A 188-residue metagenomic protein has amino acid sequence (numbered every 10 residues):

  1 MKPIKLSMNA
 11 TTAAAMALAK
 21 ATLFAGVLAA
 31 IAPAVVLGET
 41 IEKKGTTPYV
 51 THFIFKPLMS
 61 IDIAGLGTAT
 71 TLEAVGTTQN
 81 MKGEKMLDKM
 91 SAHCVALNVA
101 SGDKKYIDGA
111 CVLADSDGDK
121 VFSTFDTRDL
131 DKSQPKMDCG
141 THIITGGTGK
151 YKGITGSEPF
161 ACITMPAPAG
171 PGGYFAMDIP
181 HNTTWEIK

Functional and structural regions predicted by a protein language model:
M1-A17: N-terminal secretory signal peptides that target proteins for export/translocation
L6, A29, P33, L37-G38: Intrinsic disorder/low-complexity segments, especially N-terminal tails and targeting/processing regions
S7-A10, A25, K44: Composition-driven detection of intrinsically disordered, low-complexity segments
A10-T11, A21, E39: Intrinsically disordered/low-complexity terminal segments and short unstructured peptides
T12-A13, L23, P48: N-terminal compositionally biased, intrinsically disordered segments and leader/signal-like regions
T12-A17, A29, G109, I144: Hydrophobic alpha-helical context, especially transmembrane and signal-peptide helices
L18-P33: Bacterial N-terminal signal peptides
L37-K188: Beta-strand-enriched cores of mature, soluble protein domains
